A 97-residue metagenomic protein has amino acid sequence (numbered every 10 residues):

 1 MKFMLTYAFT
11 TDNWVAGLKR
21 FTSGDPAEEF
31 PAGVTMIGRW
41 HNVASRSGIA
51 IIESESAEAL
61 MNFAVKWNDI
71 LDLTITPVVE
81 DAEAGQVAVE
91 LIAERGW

Functional and structural regions predicted by a protein language model:
M1-W97: Conserved, structured core segments of small domains
